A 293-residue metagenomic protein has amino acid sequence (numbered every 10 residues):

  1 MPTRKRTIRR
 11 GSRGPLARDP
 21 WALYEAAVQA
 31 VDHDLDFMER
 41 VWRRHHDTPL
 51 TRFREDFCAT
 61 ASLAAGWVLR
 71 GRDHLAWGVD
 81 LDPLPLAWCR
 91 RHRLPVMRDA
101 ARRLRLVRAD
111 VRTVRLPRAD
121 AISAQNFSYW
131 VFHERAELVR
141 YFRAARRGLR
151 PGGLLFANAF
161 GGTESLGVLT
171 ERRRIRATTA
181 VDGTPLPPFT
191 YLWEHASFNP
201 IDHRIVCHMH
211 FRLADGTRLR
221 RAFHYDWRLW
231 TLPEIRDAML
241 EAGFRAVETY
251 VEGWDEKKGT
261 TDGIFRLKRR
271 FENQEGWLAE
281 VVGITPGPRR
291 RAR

Functional and structural regions predicted by a protein language model:
P49-A59: Conserved class I S-adenosyl-L-methionine
T60-D73: Conserved SAM-binding loop of SAM-dependent methyltransferases across substrates and taxa, primarily the Class I
C89-R90: Conserved SAM-binding loop
M97-V111: Conserved SAM-binding strand-loop segment of SAM-dependent methyltransferases
R112-I122: A short acidic, Gly/Pro-enriched loop at the edge of an enzyme's catalytic core that lines a small-molecule cofactor
E137-P151: A short glycine-rich, Lys/Arg-flanked "PGG" loop and its adjoining helix->strand segment in the class I
F156-D237: SAM-dependent methyltransferase
D226-R293: C-terminal lobe and adjacent flexible extensions of AdoMet/dcAdoMet transferase-like proteins
